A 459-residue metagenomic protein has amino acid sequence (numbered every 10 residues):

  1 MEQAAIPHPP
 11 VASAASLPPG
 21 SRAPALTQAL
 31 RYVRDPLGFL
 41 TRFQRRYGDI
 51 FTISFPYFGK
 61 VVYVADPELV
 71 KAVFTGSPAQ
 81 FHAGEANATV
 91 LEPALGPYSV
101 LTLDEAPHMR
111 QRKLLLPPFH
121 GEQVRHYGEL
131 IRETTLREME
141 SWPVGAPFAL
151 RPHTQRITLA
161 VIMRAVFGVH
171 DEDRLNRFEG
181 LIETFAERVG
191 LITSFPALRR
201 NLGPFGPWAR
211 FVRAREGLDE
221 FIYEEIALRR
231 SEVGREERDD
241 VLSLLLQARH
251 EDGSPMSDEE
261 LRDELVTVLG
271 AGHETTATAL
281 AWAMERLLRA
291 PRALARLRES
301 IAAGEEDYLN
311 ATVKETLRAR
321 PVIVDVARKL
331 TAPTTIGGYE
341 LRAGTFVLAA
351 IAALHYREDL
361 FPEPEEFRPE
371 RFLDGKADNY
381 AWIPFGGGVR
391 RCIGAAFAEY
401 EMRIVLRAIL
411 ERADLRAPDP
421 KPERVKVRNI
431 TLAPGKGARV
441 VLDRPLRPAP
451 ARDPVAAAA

Functional and structural regions predicted by a protein language model:
E2-L17, H82-E92, P107, Q123-T278: Cytochrome P450 heme-thiolate monooxygenase catalytic core
E2-R110, R125, E129-R137, V169-D173 (+9 more regions): N-terminal membrane-proximal hinge/A-helix region immediately C-terminal to the signal-anchor transmembrane segment
Q3-P9, S13-A14, Q44-R45, T135 (+4 more regions): Cytochrome P450 proximal C-terminal region
L17-A23, G128, R132, G180-T184 (+10 more regions): Cytochrome P450 I-helix active-site segment
A29-G48, E220, E224, A303-G337 (+1 more regions): Conserved cytochrome P450 K-helix E-x-x-R motif and the immediately C-terminal K′/meander segment
G96-S99, R110, V266, D325 (+5 more regions): Cytochrome P450 heme-thiolate "Cys pocket" and heme-binding signature region
T275-S300, A396-E411: Cytochrome P450 catalytic-core helices
A349-K376, A451-D453: Conserved cytochrome P450 K-helix/beta-meander segment immediately N-terminal to the heme-binding cysteine loop
